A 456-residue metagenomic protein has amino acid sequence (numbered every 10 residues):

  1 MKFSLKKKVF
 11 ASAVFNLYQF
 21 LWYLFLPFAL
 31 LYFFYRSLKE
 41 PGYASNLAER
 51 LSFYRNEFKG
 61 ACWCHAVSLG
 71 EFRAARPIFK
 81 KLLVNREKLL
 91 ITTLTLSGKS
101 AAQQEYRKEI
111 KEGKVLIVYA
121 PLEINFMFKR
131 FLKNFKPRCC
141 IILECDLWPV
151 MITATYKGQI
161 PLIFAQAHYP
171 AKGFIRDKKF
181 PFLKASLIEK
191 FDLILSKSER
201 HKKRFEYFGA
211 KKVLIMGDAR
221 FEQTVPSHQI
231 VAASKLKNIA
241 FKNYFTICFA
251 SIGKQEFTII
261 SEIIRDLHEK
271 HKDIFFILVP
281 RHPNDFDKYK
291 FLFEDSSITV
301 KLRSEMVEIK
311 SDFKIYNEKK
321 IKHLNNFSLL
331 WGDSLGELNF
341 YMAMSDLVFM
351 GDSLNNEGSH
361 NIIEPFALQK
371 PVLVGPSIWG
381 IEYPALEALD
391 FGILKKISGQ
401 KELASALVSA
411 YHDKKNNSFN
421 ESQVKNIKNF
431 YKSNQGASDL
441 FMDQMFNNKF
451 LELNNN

Functional and structural regions predicted by a protein language model:
M1-N456: Nucleotide-activated sugar donor-binding and catalytic core shared by glycosyltransferases and related lipid-linked
